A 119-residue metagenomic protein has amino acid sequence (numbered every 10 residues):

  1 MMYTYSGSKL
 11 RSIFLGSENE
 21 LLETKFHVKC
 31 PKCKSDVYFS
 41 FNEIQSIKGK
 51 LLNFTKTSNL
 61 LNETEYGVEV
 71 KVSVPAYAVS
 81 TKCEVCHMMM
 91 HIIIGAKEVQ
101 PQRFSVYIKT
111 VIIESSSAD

Functional and structural regions predicted by a protein language model:
M1-K9, S17-N19: N-terminal alpha-helical interaction blocks
G16-H27, V70-Y77: Short, flexible, mixed-charge glycine/proline-rich loop motifs that serve as phosphate/nucleic-acid-contacting
V28-C33, C83-C86: Short cysteine-rich clusters marking metal-coordination/redox-active sites
V37-S40, M89-I93: Short, non-ligating residues that shape and space the ligands of small metal-coordination modules and catalytic
Q45-K56, E98-V111: Short cysteine/histidine-rich metal-coordination sites, predominantly Zn2+-binding motifs
S46-S73: Mixed-charge, low-complexity intrinsically disordered segments
L60, E69-K82, C86-H91, K97-Q100: Acidic, low-complexity, intrinsically disordered interaction modules
I113-D119: Short acidic DE-rich linear segments
